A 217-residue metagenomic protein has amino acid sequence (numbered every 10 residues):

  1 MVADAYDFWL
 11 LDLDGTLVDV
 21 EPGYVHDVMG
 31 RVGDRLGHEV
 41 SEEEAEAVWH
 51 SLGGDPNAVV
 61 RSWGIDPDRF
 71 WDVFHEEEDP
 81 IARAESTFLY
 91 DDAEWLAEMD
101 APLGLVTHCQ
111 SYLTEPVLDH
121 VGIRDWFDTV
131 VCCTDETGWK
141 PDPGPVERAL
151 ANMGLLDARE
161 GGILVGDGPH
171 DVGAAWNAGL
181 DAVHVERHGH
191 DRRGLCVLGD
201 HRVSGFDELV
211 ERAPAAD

Functional and structural regions predicted by a protein language model:
M1-D7, S111, E115-D217: Asp-based, Mg2+/Mn2+-dependent phosphohydrolase catalytic module
V2-E94: N-terminal helical cap/lid subdomain that shapes the substrate entry/recognition surface in HAD-like hydrolases
L10-D12, V106, V165: Generic enzyme active-site microenvironment
D19, L105-T107, H184: Hydrophobic residues in well-ordered beta-strands that form the structural core
D34-R35, S62, E98, H120 (+2 more regions): Residues at alpha-helix termini
V60-R61, Y90-A101, M153, L195-C196 (+1 more regions): Alpha-helix C-terminal capping segments
V73, E94-V121: Substrate-recognition element of Asp-dependent hydrolases with the DxDx(T/V) motif
F88, V106, G138: Residue-level marker of regulatory loop/turn positions in helix-turn-helix DNA-binding domains and in histidine
